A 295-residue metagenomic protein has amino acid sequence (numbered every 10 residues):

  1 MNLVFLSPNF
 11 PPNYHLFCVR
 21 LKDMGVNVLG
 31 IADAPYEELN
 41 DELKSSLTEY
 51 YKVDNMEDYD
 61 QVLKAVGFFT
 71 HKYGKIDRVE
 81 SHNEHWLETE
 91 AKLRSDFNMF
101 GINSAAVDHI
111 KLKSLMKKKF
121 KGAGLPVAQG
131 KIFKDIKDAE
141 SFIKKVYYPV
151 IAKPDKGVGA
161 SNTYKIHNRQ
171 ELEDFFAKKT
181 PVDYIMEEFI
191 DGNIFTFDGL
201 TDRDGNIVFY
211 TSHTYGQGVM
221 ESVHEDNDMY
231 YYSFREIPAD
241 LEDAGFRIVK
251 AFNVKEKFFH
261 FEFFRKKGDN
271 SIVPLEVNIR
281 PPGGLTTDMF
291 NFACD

Functional and structural regions predicted by a protein language model:
M1-A105, K137: ATP-binding N-terminal substructure of ATP-dependent carboxylate-amine bond-forming enzymes
H15-K22, K117, E140, E173-F176: Short amphipathic alpha-helical segments and helix-helix/interface helices
Q61, D138-F142, E171: Short acidic active-site motifs
A65-F69, F142, F175-K178: CheY-like receiver
S95-N162: A conserved helix-loop-beta module that forms one wall/lid of the active-site cleft in ATP-utilizing catalytic domains
P126-Q129, P149-A152, S161-T196, E221-D228 (+1 more regions): Conserved ATP-binding module of the ATP-grasp superfamily
E188-V254, F258, R265, D269 (+2 more regions): ATP-dependent carboxylate/phosphate-activation module, predominantly the ATP-grasp catalytic core and closely related
